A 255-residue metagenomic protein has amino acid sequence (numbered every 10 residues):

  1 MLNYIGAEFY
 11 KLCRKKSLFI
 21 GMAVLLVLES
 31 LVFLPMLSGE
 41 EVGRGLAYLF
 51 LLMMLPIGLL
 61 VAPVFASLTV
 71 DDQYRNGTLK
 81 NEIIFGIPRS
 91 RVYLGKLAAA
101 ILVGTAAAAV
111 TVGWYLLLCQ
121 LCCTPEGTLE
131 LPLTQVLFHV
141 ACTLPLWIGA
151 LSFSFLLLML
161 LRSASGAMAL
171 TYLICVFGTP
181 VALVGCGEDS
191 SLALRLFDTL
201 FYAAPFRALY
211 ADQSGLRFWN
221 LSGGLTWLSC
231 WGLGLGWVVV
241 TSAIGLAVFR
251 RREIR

Functional and structural regions predicted by a protein language model:
M1-M22: Aromatic- and glycine-rich beta-strand/loop motifs that create alpha-glucan
K11, D71, E82-I84, S154 (+1 more regions): Helix-capping/transition residues at the boundaries of transmembrane alpha-helices and the short helical linkers
K15-K16, P88, R162-A164: Short loop-to-helix capping motifs
L18, V24-T69, Y93-R162, T171 (+3 more regions): Secretory targeting signals
G21-L28, A167-G178, R195-L200: Central hydrophobic cores of alpha-helical transmembrane segments in multi-pass integral membrane proteins
L46, A66-F85, R89, R252-I254: Transmembrane helix boundary and interhelical loop/hinge segments in multi-pass membrane proteins
P180-A204: Extracellular/periplasmic helix-loop junction at the C-terminal end of a transmembrane helix in multi-pass membrane
G232-R255: Junction motif at the cytosolic side of a transmembrane helix
